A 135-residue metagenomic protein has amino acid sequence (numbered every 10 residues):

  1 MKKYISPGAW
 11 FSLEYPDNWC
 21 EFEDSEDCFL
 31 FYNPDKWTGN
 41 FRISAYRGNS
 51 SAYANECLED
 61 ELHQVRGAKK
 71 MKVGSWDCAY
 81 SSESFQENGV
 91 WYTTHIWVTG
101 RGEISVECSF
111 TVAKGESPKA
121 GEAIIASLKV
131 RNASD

Functional and structural regions predicted by a protein language model:
M1-K2, D135: Short, Lys/Arg-enriched, disordered terminal segments
K2-E56, Q86-N88: Secretory pathway targeting signatures of secreted, lumenal, and periplasmic proteins
W19, C108-D135: Surface-exposed amphipathic alpha-helical segments
W19-C20, H63-A68, L128: Short glycine-aromatic motifs
D24, W91, S117-G121: Alpha-helix N-cap/helix-start motif
P34-K36, Y46-N49, R101-G102, F110-G115: Short, flexible beta-strand-to-coil junctions
Y46, E61, R131: Phosphate/oxyanion-binding loops and surfaces in catalytic or ligand/nucleic-acid-binding neighborhoods
E56-S105, S109-K114: Signature of long, low-cysteine stretches enriched in small and polar/charged residues
